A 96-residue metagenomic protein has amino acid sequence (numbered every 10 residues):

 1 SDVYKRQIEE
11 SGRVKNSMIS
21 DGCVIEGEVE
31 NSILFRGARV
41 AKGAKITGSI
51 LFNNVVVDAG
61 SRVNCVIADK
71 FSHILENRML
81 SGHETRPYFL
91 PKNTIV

Functional and structural regions predicted by a protein language model:
D2-Y4: Short, small-residue-biased leader/transition segments that mark boundaries at the very start of proteins
I8-V96: Structural signal for interior beta-strand "rungs" in well-ordered beta-sheet cores of soluble enzyme domains
